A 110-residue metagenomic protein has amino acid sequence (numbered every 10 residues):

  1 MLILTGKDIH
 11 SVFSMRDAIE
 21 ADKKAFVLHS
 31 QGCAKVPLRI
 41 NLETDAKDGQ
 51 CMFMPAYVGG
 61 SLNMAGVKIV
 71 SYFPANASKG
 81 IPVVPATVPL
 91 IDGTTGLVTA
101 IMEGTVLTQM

Functional and structural regions predicted by a protein language model:
M1-Q109: N-terminal ligand-binding/catalytic initiation module
